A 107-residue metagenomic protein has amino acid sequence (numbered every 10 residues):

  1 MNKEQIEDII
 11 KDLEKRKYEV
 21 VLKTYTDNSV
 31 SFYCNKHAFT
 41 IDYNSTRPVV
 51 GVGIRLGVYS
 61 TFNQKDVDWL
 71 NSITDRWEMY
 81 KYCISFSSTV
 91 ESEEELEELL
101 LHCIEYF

Functional and structural regions predicted by a protein language model:
M1, S31, F107: Residue-level signal for functionally critical sites in structured catalytic/ligand-binding pockets
M1-E4, Y59: Short, surface-exposed ligand-recognition loops at beta-strand->loop->(often short) alpha-helix junctions that present
Q5-I9, L13, D66-F107: Ampiphathic alpha-helical segments that act as solvent-exposed interaction surfaces
R16-K65: Amphipathic, interaction-prone secondary-structure segments
